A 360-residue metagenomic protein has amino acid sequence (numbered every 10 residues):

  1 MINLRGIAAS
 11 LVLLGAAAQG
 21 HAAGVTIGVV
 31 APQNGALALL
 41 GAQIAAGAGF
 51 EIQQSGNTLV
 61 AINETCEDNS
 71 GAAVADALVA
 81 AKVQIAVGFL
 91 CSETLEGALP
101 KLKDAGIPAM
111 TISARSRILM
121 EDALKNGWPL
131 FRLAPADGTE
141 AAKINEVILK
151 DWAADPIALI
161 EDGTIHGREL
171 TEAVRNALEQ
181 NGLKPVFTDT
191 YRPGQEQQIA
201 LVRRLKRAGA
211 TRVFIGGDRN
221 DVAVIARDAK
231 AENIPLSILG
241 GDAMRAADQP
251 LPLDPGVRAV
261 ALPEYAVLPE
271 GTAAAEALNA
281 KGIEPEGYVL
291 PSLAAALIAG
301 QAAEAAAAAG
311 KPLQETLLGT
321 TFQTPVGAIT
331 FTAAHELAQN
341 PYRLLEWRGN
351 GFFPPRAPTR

Functional and structural regions predicted by a protein language model:
I2-L13, A22-R360: Extracytosolic ligand-binding ectodomains
